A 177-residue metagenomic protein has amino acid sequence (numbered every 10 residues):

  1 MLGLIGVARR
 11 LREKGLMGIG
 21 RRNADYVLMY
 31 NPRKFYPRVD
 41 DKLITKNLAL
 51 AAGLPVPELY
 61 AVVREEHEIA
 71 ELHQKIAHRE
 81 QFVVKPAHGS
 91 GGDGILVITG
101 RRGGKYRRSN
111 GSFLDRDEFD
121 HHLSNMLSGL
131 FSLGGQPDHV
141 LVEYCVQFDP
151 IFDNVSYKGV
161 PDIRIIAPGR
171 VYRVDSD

Functional and structural regions predicted by a protein language model:
M1-G18: Conserved oxyanion/phosphate-binding beta-strand-loop segments in alpha/beta enzyme cores
I19-D25, D138-L141: Short amphipathic alpha-helical segments, especially helix-boundary/capping motifs
R22-G129: A conserved helix-loop-beta module that forms one wall/lid of the active-site cleft in ATP-utilizing catalytic domains
G111-D177: Phosphate-binding site of ATP-dependent enzymes
